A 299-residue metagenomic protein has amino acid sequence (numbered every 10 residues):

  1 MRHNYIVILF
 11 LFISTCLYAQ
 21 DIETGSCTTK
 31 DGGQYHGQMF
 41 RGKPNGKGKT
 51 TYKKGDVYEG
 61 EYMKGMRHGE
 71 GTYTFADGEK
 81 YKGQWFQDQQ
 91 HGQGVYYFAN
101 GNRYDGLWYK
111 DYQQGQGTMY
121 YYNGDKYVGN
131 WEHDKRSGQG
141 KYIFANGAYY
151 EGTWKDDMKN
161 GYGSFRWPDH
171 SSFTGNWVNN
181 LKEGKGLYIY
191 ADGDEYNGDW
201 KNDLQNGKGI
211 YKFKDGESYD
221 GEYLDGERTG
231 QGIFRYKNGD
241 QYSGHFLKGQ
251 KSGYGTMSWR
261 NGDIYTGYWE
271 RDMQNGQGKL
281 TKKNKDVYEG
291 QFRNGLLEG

Functional and structural regions predicted by a protein language model:
M1-R2: N-terminal secretory signal peptides that target proteins for export/translocation
Y5-S14: Sec-dependent N-terminal signal peptides
L17-G299: Glycine/tyrosine- and acidic-biased, solvent-exposed loop/turn segments at the edges of beta-strands
